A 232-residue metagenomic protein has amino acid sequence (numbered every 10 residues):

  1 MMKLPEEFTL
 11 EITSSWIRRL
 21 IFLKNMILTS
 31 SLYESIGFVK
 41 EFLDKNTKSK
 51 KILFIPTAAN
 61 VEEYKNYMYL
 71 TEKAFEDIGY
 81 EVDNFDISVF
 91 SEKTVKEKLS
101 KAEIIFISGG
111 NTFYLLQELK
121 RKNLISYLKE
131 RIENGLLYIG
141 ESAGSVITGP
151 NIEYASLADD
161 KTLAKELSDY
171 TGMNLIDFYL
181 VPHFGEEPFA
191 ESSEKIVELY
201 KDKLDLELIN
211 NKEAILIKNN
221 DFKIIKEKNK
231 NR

Functional and structural regions predicted by a protein language model:
E6-E7, E11: Short amphipathic, helix-prone segments within low-complexity/disordered or flexible regions
I21-I104, S108: N-terminal beta1-alpha1 cap of cysteine-dependent amidohydrolase-like domains
S49, G79, A102, G135 (+2 more regions): Short, well-ordered alpha-helix to beta-strand connector turns
N60, G110-F113, G144, G185: Short glycine-rich anion-binding loops that position phosphate/pyrophosphate groups of nucleotides and phosphorylated
Q117-E118, I125-E186: Class I SAM-dependent methyltransferase SAM-binding "motif I" and its flanking Rossmann-like core
T171-I176, L180-E213: Conserved anion/nucleotide-ligand pocket segment
D205-R232: A contiguous loop/helix-start segment that scaffolds small-molecule binding in enzyme catalytic cores
